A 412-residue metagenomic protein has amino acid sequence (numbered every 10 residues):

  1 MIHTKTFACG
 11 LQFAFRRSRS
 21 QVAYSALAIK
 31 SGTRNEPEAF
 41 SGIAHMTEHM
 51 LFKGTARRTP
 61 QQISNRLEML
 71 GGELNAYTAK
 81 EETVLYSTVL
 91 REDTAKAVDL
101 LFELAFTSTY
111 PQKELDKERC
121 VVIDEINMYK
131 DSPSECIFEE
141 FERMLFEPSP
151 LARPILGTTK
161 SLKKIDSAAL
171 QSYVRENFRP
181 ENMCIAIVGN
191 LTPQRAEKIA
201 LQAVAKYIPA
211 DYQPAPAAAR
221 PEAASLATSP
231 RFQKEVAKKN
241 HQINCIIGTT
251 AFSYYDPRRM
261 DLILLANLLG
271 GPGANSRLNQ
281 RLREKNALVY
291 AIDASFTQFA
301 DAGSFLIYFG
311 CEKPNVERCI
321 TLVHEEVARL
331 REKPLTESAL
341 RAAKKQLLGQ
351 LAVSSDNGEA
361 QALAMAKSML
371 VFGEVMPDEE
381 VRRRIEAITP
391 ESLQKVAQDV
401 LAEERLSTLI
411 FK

Functional and structural regions predicted by a protein language model:
M1-V22: N- or domain-start disorder-to-order transition segments that initiate the globular core
T6, Q62-A215, E235, F252-S253 (+3 more regions): Charge-rich, well-structured scaffold segments of protease-associated domains
L11, T33, L226, V381: A glycine- and charged-residue-rich anion-binding loop/surface
A14, A26-A28, L51, N75-Y77 (+2 more regions): Short, conserved beta-strand segments within well-ordered enzyme catalytic domains that often line or immediately flank
R17-Q21, A26-A28, Y212-N275: His/Glu-based metal-binding/catalytic segments typifying zinc-dependent metallopeptidases
S31-F40: Short pre-active-site segment immediately N-terminal to the catalytic Zn-binding motif
G42-T55: Active-site SXXK
